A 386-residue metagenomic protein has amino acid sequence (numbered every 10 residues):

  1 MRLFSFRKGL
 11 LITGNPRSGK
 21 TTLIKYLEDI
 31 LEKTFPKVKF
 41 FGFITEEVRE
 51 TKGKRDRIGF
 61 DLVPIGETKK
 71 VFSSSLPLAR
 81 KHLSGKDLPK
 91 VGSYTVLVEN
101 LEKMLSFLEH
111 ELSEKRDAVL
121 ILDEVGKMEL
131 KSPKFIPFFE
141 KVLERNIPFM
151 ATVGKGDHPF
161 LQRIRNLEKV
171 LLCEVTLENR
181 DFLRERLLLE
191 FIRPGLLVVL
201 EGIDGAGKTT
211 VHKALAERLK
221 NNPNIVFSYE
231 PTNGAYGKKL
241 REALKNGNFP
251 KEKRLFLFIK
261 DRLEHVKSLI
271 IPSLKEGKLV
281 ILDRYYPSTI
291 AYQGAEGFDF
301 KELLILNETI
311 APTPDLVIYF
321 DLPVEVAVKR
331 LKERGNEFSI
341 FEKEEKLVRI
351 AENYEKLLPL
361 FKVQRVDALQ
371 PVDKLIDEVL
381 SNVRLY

Functional and structural regions predicted by a protein language model:
G9-T13, V199: Short hydrophobic/aromatic beta-strand immediately N-terminal to the Walker A/P-loop
N15, G202-I203: P-loop (Walker A) phosphate-binding loop of NTP-binding proteins
K20, K208: Conserved lysine of the Walker
L23, V211: Hydrophobic positions on the alpha1 helix immediately C-terminal to the Walker A/P-loop
E50-S113, P223-I310: ATP-dependent small-molecule kinase phosphotransfer cores that center on conserved nucleotide phosphate-binding segments
L83, K127-P133, F138-V153, F160-L161 (+2 more regions): A glycine- and Lys/Arg-enriched "phosphate-lid" helix/loop adjacent to the NTP-binding pocket of small-molecule kinases
D117-K131: Conserved P-loop NTPase "ATPase switch" module shared by AAA+ and STAND
L143, G156, R165-G195, A214-R218 (+1 more regions): NTP-dependent small-molecule kinase module
